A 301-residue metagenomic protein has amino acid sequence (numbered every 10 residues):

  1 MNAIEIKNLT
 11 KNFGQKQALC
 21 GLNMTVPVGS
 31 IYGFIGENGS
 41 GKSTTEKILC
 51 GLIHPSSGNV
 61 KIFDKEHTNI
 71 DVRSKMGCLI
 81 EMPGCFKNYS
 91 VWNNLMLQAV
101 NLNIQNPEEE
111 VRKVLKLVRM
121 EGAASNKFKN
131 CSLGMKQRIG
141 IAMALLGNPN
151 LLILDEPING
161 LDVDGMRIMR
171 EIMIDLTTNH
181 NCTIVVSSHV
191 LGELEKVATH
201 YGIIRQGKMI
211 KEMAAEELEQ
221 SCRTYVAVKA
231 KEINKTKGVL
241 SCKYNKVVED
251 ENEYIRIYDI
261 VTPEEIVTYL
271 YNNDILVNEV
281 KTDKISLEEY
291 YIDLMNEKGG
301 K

Functional and structural regions predicted by a protein language model:
M1-T10, E297-K301: ABC-family P-loop ATPase nucleotide-binding domain
I4, K11-V186, L191-R205, M209-K211: ABC transporter nucleotide-binding domains
L97, K113, G238, T268 (+1 more regions): Surface-exposed charge patches
N103, R119, K243-Y244, D274: Glycine-centered loop/turn motif at secondary-structure junctions
N106, G122, V247, Y271 (+1 more regions): Residue-level detector of short coil/turn "hinge" positions at structural boundaries
F128, N252, D283: Residue-level "edge-of-site" marker
R170-Y258: ABC transporter nucleotide-binding domain
Y258-K301: C-terminal coupling/interaction segments
